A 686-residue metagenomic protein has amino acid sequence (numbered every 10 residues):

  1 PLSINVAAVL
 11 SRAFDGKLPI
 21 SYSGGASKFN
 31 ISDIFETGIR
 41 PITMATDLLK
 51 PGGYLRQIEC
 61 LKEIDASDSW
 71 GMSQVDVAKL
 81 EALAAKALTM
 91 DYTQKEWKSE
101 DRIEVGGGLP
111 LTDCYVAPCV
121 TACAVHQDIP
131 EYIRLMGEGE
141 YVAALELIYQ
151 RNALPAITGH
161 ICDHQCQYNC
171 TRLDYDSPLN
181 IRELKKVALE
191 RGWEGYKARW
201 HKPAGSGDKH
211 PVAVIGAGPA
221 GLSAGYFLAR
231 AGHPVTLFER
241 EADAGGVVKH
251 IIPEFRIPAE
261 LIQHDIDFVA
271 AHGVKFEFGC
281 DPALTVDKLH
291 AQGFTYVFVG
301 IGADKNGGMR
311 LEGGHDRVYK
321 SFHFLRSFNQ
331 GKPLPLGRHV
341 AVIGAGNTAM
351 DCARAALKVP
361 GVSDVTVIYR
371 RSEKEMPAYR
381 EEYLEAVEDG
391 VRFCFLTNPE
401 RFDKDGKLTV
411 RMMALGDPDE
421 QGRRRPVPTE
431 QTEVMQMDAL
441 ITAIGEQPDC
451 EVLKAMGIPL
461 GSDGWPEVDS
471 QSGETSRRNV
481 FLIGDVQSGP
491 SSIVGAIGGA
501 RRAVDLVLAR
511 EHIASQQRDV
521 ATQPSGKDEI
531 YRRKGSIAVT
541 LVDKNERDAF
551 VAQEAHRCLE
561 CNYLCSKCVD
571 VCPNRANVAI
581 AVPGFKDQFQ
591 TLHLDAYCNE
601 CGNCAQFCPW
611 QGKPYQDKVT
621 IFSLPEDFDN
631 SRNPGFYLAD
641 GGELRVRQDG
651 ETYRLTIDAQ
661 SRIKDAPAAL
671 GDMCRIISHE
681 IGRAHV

Functional and structural regions predicted by a protein language model:
K50-Q74: C-terminal helical cap(s) of enzyme catalytic domains, especially alpha/beta-barrels
S99-A122, A143-H164, Y196-A213, K249-H250 (+6 more regions): Ferredoxin-like iron-sulfur electron-transfer modules
D113, A117-E138, G159-L189, T236 (+6 more regions): Iron-sulfur cluster-binding cysteine motifs and their immediate structural context in ferredoxin-like electron-transfer
Q127-G137, L145, D174, P178-R182 (+5 more regions): Beta1-alpha1 glycine-rich phosphate/pyrophosphate-binding loop at the start of Rossmann-like nucleotide-binding domains
L189-G205, H264-G279, N306-P360, S462-Q471 (+1 more regions): Glycine-rich dinucleotide-binding loop and its adjacent helix/turn
D316-G337, E420-P490: FAD-site-proximal beta/loop scaffold in flavoenzymes
I483-E511: A conserved FAD-binding loop/helix module that cradles the flavin
A684-V686: Conserved small/polar residues in nucleotide/adenosyl-binding loops
